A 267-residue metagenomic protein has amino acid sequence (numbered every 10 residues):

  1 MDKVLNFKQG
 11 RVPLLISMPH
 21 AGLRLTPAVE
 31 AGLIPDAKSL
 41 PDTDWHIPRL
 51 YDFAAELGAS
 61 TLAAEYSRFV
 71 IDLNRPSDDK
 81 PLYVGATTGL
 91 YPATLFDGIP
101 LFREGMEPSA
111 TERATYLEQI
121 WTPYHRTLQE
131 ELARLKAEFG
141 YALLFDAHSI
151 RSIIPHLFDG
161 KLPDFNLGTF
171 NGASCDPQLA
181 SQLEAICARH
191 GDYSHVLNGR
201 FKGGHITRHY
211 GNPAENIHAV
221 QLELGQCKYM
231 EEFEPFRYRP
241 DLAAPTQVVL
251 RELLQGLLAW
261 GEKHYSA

Functional and structural regions predicted by a protein language model:
M1-L144, S149-A267: N-terminal catalytic or cofactor-binding beta/alpha core of small enzyme domains
